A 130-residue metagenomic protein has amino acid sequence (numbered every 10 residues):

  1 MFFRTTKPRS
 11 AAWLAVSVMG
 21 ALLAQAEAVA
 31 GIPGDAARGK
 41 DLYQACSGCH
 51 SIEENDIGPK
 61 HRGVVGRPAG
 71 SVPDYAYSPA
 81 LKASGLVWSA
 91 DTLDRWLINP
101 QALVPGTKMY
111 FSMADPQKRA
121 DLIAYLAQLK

Functional and structural regions predicted by a protein language model:
F2-A15: Bacterial N-terminal signal peptides that target proteins for export
A12-A24: Bacterial N-terminal signal peptides
A24, S51, G66, I98 (+1 more regions): Residues at helix-coil transition
A24-L42: Electrostatic cytochrome c docking/interface patches
A36-K40, S51, N55-A90, K108: Gly/Gly-Pro-rich "capping" loops immediately C-terminal to redox-active cysteine motifs in periplasmic/lumenal
G39, Y43-I52, L122, L126: The canonical Cys-X-X-Cys-His
S89-K130: C-terminal capping alpha-helices of c-type cytochrome domains
